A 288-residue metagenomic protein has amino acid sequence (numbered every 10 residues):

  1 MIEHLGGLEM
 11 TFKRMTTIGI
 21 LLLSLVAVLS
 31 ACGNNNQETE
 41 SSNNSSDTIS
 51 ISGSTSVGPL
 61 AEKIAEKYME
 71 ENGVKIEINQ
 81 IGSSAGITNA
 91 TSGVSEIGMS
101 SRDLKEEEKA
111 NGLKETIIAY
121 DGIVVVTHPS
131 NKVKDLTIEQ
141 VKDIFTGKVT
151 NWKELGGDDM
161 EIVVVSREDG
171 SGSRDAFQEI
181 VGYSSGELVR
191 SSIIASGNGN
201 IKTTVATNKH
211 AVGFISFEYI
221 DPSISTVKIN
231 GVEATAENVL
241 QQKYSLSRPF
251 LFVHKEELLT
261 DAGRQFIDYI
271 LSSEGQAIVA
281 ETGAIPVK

Functional and structural regions predicted by a protein language model:
M1-E9: Short, Lys/Arg-enriched N-terminal segments with co-localized hydrophobic residues within the first ~10-30 amino acids
L8-G19: Bacterial N-terminal signal peptides that target proteins for export
L22-V26: Alpha-helical transmembrane segments
A27-A31: C-terminal motif of bacterial Sec signal peptides marking the signal peptidase cleavage site
C32-K288: Exported/periplasmic ABC-transporter solute-binding proteins
